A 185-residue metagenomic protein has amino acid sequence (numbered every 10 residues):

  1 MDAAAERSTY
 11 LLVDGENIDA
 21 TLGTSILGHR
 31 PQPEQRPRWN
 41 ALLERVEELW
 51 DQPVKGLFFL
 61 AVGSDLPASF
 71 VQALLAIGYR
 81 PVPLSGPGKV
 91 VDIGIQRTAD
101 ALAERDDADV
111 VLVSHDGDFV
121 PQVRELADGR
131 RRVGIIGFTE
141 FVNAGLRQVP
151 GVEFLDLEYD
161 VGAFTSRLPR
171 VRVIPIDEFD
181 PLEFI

Functional and structural regions predicted by a protein language model:
M1-K89, R132: Domain-level signal for Mg2+-assisted phosphodiester chemistry and nucleotide/NA-binding surfaces in nucleic-acid
G63-I185: Nuclease catalytic cores that cleave nucleic-acid phosphodiester bonds, predominantly acidic two-metal-ion
